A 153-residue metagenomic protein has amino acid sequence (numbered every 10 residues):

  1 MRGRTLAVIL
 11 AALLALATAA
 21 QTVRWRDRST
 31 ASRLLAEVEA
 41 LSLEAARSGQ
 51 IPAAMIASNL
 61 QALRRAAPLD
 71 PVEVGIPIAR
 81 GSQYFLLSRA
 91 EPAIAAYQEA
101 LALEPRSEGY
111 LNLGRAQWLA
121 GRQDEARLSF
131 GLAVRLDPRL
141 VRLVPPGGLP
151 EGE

Functional and structural regions predicted by a protein language model:
T18-A40: Hydrophobic alpha-helical transmembrane segments in integral membrane proteins
P71, E104-P105, P138: Short coil turns that delineate tetratricopeptide repeat
A79, N112, P146-G147: Canonical tetratricopeptide repeat
L86, L119-A120: Register position in tetratricopeptide repeats
